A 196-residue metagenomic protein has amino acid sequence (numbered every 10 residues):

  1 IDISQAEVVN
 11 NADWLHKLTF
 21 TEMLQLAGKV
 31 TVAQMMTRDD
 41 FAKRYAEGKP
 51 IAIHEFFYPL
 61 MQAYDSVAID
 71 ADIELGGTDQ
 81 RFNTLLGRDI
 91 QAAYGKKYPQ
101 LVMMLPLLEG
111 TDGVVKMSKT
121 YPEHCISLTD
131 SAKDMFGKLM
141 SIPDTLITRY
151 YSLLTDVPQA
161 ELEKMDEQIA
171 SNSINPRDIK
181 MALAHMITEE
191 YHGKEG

Functional and structural regions predicted by a protein language model:
I1-M104, G113: Divalent-metal (Mg2+/Mn2+/Ca2+)-assisted nucleotide/phosphate chemistry catalytic cores
F82, I90-G196: Conserved nucleotide- and phosphate/pyrophosphate-binding catalytic cores in adenylate/nucleotidyl-handling enzymes
